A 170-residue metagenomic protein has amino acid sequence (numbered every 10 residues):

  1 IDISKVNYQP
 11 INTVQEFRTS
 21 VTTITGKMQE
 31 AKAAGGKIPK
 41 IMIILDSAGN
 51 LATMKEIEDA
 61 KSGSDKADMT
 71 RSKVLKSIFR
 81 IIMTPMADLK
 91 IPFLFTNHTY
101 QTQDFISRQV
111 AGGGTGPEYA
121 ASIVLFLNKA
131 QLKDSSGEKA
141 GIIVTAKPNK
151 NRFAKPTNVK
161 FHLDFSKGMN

Functional and structural regions predicted by a protein language model:
I1-A67, S77: Conserved inter-motif catalytic segment of the P-loop NTP-binding fold
D68-M169: Phosphate-binding/switch region of NTP-binding enzymes
